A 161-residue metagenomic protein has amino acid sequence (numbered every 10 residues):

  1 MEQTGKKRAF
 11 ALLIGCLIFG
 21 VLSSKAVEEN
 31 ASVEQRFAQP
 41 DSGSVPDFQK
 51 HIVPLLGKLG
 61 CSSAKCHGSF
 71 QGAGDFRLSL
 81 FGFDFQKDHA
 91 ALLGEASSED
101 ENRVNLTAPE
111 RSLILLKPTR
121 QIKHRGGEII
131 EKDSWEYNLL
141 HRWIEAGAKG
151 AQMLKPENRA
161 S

Functional and structural regions predicted by a protein language model:
M1-E2, G20: Short, low-complexity, intrinsically disordered N-terminal modules that encode targeting/processing signals
E2-L12: Bacterial N-terminal signal peptides that target proteins for export
A11-V21: Bacterial N-terminal signal peptides
S24-S161: Aromatic- and Gly/Pro-enriched helix-to-coil junctions and flexible linker segments
